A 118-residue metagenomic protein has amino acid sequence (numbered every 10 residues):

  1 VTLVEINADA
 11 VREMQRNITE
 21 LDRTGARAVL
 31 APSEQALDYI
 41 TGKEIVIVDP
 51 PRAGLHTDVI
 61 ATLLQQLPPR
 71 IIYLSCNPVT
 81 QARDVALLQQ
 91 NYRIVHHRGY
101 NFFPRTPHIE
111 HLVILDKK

Functional and structural regions predicted by a protein language model:
V1-K118: Rossmann-like S-adenosyl-L-methionine
